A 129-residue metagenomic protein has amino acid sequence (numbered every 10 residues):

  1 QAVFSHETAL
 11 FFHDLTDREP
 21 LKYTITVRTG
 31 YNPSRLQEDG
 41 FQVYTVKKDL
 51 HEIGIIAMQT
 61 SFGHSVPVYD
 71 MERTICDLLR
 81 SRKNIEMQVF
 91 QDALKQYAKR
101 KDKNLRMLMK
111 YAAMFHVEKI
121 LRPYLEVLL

Functional and structural regions predicted by a protein language model:
Q1-L129: Nucleic-acid-binding surface
